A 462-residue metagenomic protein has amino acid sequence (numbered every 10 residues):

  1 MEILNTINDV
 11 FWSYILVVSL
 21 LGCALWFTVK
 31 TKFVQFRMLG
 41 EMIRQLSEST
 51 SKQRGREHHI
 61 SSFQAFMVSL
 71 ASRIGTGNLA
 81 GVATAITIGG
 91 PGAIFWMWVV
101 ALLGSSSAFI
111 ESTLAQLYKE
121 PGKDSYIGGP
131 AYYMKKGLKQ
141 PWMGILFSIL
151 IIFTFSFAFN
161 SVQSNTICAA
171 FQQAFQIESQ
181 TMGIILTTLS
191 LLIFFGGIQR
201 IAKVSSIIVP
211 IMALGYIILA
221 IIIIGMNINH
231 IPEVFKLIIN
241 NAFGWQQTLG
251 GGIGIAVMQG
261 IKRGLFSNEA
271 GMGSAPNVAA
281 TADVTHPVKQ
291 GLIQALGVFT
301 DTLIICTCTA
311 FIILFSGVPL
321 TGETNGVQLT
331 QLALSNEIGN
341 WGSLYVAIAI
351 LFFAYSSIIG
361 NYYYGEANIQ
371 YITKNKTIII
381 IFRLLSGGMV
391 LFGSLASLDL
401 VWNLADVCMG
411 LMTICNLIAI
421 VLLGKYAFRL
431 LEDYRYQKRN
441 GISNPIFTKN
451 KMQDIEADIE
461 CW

Functional and structural regions predicted by a protein language model:
M1-T76, T87-G92, G104, L391 (+1 more regions): N-terminal alpha-helical transmembrane segments of multi-pass membrane transport and channel/translocase proteins
S19-W26, T31-I43, N165-F171, E178-N227 (+3 more regions): Membrane-interface loop-to-helix entry segments
F27-T28, V100-D124, P130-N165, A169-F194 (+1 more regions): Helix-loop-helix module between adjacent transmembrane segments
K30-Q35, G77-V82, F155-C168, L192-V204 (+4 more regions): Transmembrane helix-loop junctions in multi-pass membrane proteins
F33-I60, T84-I94, W98, S106-L138 (+4 more regions): Flexible loop linkers connecting adjacent transmembrane helices in multi-pass alpha-helical membrane transporters
Q53-I86, L114-L117, K123-A131, K135 (+2 more regions): Alpha-helical membrane segments and immediately flanking helix-loop junctions that form or couple to the substrate/ion
L103-E111, I184-I198, V209-N229, K262-R263 (+2 more regions): Selective recognition of specific alpha-helical transmembrane segments in multi-pass small-molecule
F109-Y118, K123, L219-L237, W245 (+3 more regions): Extracellular/periplasmic helix-exit of transmembrane alpha-helices
